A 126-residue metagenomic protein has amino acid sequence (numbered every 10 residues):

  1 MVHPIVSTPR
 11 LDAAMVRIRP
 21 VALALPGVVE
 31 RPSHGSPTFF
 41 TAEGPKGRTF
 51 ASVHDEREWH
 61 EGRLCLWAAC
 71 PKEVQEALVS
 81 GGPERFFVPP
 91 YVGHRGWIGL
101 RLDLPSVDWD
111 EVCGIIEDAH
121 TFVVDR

Functional and structural regions predicted by a protein language model:
M1-R126: Charge-dense, helix-prone N-terminal extensions
